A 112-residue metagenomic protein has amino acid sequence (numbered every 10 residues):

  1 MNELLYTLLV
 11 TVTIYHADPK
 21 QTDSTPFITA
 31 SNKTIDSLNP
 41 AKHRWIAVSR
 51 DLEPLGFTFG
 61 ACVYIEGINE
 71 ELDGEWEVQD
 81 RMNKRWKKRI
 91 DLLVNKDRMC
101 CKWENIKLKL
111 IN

Functional and structural regions predicted by a protein language model:
N2-N112: Solvent-exposed, well-ordered loop and adjacent helix/strand elements within mature globular domains that form
